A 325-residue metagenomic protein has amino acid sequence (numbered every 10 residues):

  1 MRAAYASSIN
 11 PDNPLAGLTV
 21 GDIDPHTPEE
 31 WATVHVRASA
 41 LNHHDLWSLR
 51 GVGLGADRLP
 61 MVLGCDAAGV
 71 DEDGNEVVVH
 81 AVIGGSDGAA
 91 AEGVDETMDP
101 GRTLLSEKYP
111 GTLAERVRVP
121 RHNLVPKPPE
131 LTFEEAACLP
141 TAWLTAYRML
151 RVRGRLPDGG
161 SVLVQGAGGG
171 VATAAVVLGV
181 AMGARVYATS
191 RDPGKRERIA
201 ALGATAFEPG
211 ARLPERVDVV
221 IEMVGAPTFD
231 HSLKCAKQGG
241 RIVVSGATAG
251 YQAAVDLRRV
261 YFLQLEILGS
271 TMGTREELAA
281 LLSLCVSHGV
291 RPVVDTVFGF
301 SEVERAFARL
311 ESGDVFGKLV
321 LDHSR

Functional and structural regions predicted by a protein language model:
M1, R275-R325: C-terminal hydrophobic helical "lid"/dimerization subdomain of Rossmann-like NAD(P)H-dependent oxidoreductases
D24-A40, V52-G93, T97, G101 (+2 more regions): Glycine-rich beta-strand-centered segment in the early N-terminal region that forms part of a ligand/cofactor-binding
H26, D71-E72, A206-P214, E302: Short acidic low-complexity segments
R37-A38, E72, V82-I83, H122 (+3 more regions): Short, surface-exposed secondary-structure boundary micro-motifs
A81-G166: NAD(P)H dinucleotide-binding glycine-rich loop of Rossmann-like/cofactor-binding domains, especially the beta1-alpha1
P129, E135-G210: Mid-domain Rossmann-like dinucleotide-binding core that forms the NAD(H)/NADP(H) cofactor-binding site
R185-Y187, P193, E197-E266: Glycine-rich cofactor phosphate-binding loops and adjacent beta1-alpha1 units of small-molecule cofactor enzyme domains
Q238-V243, A254-T296: Rossmann-fold dehydrogenase core element
